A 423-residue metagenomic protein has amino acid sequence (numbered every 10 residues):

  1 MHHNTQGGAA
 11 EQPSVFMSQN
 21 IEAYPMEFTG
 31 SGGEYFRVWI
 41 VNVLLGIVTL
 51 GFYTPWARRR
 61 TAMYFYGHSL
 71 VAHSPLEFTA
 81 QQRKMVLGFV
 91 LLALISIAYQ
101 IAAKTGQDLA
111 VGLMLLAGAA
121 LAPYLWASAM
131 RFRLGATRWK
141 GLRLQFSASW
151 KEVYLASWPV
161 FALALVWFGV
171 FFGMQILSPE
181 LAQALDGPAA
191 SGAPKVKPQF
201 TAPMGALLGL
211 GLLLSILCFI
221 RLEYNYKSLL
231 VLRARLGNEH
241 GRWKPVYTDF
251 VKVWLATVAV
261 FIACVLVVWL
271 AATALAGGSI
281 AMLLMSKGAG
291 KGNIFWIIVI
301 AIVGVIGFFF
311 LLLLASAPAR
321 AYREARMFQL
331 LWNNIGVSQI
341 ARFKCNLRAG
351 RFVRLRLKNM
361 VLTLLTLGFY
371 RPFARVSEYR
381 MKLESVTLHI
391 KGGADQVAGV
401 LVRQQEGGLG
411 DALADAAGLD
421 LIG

Functional and structural regions predicted by a protein language model:
H2, V258, I262, M282 (+1 more regions): Intrinsically disordered cytosolic tails
N4-A10, V15-Y35, W39-E180, L208 (+1 more regions): Transmembrane-helix bundle segments that line or gate the permeation/cavity pathway in multi-pass membrane proteins
P13-V15, E239, L275-G277, N293 (+1 more regions): Helix-biased "structured C-terminal domain" signature
F28-I40, Q81-M85, D108-G112, S149-V153 (+12 more regions): Hydrophobic, aromatic-rich alpha-helical transmembrane segments and their membrane-interface anchor motifs
W56-Y64, L125-R138, I176-L181, C218-R235 (+3 more regions): Juxtamembrane/interface segments at transmembrane-helix termini
F65-P75, F132-V153, S228-V251, A325-G350 (+1 more regions): Juxtamembrane inter-helical linkers in multi-pass membrane proteins
I97-G118, F168-S215, V265-A319, R375 (+2 more regions): Membrane-helix interface segments in multi-pass membrane proteins
S147, K151-W167, L212-I220, Y224-L229 (+4 more regions): Surface-exposed interaction/gating patches
